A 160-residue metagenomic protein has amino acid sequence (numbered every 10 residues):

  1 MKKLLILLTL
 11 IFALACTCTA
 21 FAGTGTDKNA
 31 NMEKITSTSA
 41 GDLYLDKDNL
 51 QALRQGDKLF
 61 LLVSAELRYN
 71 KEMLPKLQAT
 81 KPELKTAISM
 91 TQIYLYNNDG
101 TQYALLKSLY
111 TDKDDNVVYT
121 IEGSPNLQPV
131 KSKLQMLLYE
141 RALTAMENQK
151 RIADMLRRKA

Functional and structural regions predicted by a protein language model:
M1-L5: Positively charged n-region of N-terminal signal peptides that target proteins for export
I6-L7, Q55: Short amphipathic alpha-helical "recognition" segments used for binding
L8-C16: Bacterial N-terminal signal peptides
F21-T91, N97-A160: N-terminal secretory-pathway/extracellular module detecting exported/lumenal segments and adjacent signal-anchor/first
